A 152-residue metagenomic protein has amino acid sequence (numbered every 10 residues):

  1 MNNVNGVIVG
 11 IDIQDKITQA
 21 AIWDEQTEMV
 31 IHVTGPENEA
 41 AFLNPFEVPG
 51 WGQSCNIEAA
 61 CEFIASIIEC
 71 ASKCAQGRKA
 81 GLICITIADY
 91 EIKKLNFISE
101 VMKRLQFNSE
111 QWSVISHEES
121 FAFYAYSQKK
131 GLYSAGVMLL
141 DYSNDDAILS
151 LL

Functional and structural regions predicted by a protein language model:
M1-D15, Q19-A20, E25-M29, W51-M138: Nucleotide/phosphate-binding catalytic cleft detector across ATP-hydrolyzing and phosphate-transferring enzymes
I17, E39-F42, D146: A generic structural signal for beta-strand entry/edge sites
I22-T27, A40-F46, L152: Short acidic-glycine loop/turn motifs at beta-strand connectors
H32-T34, Y133-L152: Glycine-rich phosphate-binding loop of actin/hexokinase-like ATP-binding domains
G35-Q53: Short, compositionally biased "basic patch" segments
P36-A40, Q111-V114, D141-S143: Short, surface-exposed, polar/charged, turn-prone segments marking secondary-structure boundaries
N44-P49, E119-Y124, I148-L151: Low-complexity, flexible helical/coil segments
